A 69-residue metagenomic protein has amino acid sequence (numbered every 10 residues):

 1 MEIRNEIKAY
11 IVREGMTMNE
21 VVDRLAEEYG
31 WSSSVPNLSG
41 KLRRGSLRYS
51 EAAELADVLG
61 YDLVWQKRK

Functional and structural regions predicted by a protein language model:
M1-E20, R24: A short, Lys/Arg-rich alpha-helix, primarily the initiator
E2, W65-K69: Short hydrophobic/aromatic patches at helix-to-coil boundaries
K8, V12, A26-S32, Q66: Catalytic phosphate/metal-binding cores of nucleic-acid and nucleotide-processing enzymes, i.e., regions that mediate
E28-L47: Recognition helix of helix-turn-helix/homeodomain-like DNA-binding domains that insert into the DNA major groove
S50-V64: DNA major-groove recognition helix of helix-turn-helix/homeodomain DNA-binding modules
